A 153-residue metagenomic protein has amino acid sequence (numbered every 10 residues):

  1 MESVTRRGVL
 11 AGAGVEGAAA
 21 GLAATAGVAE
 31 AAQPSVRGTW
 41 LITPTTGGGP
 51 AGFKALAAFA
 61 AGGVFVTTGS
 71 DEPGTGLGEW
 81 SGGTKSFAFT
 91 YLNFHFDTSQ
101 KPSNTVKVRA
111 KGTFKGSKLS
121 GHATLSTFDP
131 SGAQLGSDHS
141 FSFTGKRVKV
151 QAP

Functional and structural regions predicted by a protein language model:
M1-G17: N-terminal secretory signal peptides and thylakoid transit peptides that target proteins across membranes
L22-P34: C-terminal region of N-terminal signal peptides and the immediate post-cleavage residues of exported proteins
Q33, S81-F87, K111-S120, R147-P153: A short, structured loop/turn motif at beta-sheet edges
Q33-P50: Tryptophan-anchored aromatic micro-motifs
P50-A88, N93-F94: N-terminal glycine/threonine-rich, aromatic-flanked beta-hairpin/loop signature
A55-A58, G76-S81, T105-F114, F143-K146: Hydrophobic/aromatic beta-strand elements that line small-molecule binding cavities or substrate pockets in beta-rich
H95-G116, S120: Acidic, glycine-rich flexible loop segments
L125-P153: Edge beta-strand at a domain terminus
